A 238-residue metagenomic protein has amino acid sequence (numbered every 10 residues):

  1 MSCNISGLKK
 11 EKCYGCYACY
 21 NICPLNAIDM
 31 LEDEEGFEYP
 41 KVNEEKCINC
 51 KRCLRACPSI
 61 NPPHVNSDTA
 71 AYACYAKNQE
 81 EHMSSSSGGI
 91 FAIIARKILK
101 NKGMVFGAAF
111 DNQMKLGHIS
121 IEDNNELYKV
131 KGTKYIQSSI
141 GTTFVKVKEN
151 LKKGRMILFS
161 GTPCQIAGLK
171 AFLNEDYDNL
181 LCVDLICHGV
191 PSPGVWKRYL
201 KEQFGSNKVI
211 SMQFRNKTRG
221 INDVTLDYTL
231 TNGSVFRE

Functional and structural regions predicted by a protein language model:
S2-S6, K12, A18-E35, Y39-K41 (+1 more regions): Iron-sulfur cluster-binding cysteine motifs and their immediate structural context in ferredoxin-like electron-transfer
K9-G15, C19, N49, C53 (+3 more regions): General structural feature for long, well-ordered alpha-helical segments within catalytic domains of soluble enzymes
E45-K46: Short, charged amphipathic alpha-helical surface segments
P58, H64-E238: Iron-sulfur-associated redox domains of electron-transfer enzymes in respiratory and anaerobic energy metabolism
